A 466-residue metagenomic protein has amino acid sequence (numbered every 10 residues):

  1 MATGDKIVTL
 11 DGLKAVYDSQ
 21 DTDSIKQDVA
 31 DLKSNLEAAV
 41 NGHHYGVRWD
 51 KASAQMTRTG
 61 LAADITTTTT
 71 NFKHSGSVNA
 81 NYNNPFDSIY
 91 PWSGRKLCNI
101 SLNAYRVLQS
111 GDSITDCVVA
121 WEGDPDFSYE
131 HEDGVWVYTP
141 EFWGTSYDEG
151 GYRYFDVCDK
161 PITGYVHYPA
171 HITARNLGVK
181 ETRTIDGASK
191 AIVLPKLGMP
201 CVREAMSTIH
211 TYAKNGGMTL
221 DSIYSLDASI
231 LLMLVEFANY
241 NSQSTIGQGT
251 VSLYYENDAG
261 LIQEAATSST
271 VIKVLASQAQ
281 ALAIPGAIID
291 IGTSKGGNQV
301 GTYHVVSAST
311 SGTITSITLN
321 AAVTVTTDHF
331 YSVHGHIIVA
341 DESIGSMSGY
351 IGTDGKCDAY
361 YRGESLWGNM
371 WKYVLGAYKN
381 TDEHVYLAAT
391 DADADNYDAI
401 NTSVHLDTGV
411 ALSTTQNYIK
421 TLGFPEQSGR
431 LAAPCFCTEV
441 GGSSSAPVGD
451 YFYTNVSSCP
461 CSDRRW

Functional and structural regions predicted by a protein language model:
M1-S34: Short, low-complexity N-terminal tether/leader segments at secretion or assembly junctions of large, surface-exposed
K33-R183, K214-D221, L234-E236, S244 (+1 more regions): Extended N-terminal export/anchoring regions of large proteins
W49, S53, I223-Y224, L231 (+2 more regions): C-terminal, surface-exposed recognition/capping segments
I89-S93, L102-D126, E149-R153, V305 (+3 more regions): Long, low-complexity, polar/charged, intrinsically disordered or flexibly structured peripheral segments
D126, E130-D133, D156-V300, A308 (+1 more regions): Short aromatic-cysteine micro-motif
V135-F142, A359-R362, L366-A377: Conserved SET/PR-domain catalytic core that frames the SAM/AdoMet-binding pocket
T145-Y147, K180, A228, W371-K372 (+1 more regions): Eukaryotic short linear interaction motifs
N380-D391: A short, polar/charged loop-to-alpha-helix boundary motif
